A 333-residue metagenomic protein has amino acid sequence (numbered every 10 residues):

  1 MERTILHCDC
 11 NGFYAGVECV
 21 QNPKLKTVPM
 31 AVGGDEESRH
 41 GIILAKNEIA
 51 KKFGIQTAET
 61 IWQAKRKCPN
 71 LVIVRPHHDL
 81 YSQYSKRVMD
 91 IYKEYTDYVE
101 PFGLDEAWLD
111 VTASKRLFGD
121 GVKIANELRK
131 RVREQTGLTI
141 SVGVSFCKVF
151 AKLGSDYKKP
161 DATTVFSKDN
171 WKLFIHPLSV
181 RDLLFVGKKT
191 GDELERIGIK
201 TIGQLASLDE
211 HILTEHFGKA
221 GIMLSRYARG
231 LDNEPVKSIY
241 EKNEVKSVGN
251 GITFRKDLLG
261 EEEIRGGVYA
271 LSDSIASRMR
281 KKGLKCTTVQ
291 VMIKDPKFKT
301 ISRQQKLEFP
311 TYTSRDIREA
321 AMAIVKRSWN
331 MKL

Functional and structural regions predicted by a protein language model:
M1-R226, I239, S277: Gly/Gly-Pro- and Ser/Thr-rich, intrinsically disordered tail segments characteristic of DNA damage-repair and tolerance
H7, T190-L333: DNA-contacting surface of Y-family translesion DNA polymerases
